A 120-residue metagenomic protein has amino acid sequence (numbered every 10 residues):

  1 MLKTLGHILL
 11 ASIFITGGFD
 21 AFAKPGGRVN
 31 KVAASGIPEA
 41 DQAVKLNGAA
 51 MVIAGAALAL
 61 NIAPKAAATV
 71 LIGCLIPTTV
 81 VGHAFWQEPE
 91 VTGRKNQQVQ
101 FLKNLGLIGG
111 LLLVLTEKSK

Functional and structural regions predicted by a protein language model:
M1-K120: Short amphipathic, positively biased membrane-proximal segments that drive organelle/inner-membrane targeting
